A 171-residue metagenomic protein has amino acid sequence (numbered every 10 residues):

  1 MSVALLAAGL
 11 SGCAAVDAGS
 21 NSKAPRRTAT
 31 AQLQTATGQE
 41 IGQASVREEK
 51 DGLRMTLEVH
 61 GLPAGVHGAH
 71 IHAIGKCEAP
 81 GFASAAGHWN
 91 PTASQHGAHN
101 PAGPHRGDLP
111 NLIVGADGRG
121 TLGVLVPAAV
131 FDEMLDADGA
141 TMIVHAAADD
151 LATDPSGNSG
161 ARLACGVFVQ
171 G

Functional and structural regions predicted by a protein language model:
M1-S11: Sec-dependent bacterial lipoprotein signal peptides
G12-V66, I71-G171: N-terminal leader/targeting pre-sequences
